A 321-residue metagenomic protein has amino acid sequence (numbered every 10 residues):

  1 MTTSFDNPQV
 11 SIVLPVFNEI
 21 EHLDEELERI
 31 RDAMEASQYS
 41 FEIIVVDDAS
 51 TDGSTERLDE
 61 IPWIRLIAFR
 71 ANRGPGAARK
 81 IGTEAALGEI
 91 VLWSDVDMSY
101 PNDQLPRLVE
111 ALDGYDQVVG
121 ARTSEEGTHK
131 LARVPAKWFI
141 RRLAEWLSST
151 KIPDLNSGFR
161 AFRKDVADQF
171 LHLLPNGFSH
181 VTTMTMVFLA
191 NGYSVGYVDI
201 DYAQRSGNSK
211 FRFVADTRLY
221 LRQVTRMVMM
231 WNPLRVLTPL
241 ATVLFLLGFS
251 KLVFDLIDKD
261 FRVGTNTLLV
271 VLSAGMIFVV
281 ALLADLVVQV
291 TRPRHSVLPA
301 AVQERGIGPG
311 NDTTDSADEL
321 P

Functional and structural regions predicted by a protein language model:
M1-L131, W138, D165-L171, T183-A190 (+5 more regions): Structured catalytic core of nucleotide-sugar glycosyltransferases
P15, F69-A71, R160, T238 (+2 more regions): Short conserved micro-motifs on helix faces and helix-strand junctions that flank and scaffold key functional residues
P15, I67, T128, K151-I152 (+2 more regions): Residue-level detector of alpha-helix boundaries and kinks
F17, T51, F162, L240 (+1 more regions): Single, functionally critical "micro-switch" positions that shape active/binding sites and transmembrane helices
G74-R79, T83-A86, S99, D103 (+2 more regions): Conserved catalytic loops of nucleotide-sugar-dependent glycosyltransferases that act on lipid-linked
P233-D315: Membrane-embedded multi-pass helical conduit in multi-pass membrane proteins, especially envelope-biosynthetic
